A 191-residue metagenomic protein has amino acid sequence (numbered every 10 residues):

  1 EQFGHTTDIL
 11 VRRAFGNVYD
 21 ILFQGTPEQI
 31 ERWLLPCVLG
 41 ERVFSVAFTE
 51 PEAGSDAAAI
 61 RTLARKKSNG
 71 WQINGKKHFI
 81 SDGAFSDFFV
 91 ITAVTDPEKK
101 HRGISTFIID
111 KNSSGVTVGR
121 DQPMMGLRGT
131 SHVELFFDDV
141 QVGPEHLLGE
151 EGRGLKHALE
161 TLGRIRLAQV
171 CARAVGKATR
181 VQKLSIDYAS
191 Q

Functional and structural regions predicted by a protein language model:
E1-E41, S81-F88, K100, R164: Internal helix-loop-helix
T26, G75, F107, F137 (+1 more regions): Residue-level signal for inorganic ion chemistry
W33, I60, K76-H78, G119-P123: Short beta-alpha junctions and helix-cap segments that line functional grooves
G40-F48: A short, Trp-centered hydrophobic/proline-enriched beta-strand micro-motif
E52-S55, F79-D82, D96-E98, M124-S131: Short Gly/Pro-enriched turn/cap motifs at secondary-structure boundaries
A64-R65: A structural signal for short hydrophobic beta-strand segments in well-ordered beta-sheet cores
N74-V118: A short core secondary-structure module
V116-Q191: Glycine-rich beta->alpha junctions and the first turn(s) of the following alpha-helix
